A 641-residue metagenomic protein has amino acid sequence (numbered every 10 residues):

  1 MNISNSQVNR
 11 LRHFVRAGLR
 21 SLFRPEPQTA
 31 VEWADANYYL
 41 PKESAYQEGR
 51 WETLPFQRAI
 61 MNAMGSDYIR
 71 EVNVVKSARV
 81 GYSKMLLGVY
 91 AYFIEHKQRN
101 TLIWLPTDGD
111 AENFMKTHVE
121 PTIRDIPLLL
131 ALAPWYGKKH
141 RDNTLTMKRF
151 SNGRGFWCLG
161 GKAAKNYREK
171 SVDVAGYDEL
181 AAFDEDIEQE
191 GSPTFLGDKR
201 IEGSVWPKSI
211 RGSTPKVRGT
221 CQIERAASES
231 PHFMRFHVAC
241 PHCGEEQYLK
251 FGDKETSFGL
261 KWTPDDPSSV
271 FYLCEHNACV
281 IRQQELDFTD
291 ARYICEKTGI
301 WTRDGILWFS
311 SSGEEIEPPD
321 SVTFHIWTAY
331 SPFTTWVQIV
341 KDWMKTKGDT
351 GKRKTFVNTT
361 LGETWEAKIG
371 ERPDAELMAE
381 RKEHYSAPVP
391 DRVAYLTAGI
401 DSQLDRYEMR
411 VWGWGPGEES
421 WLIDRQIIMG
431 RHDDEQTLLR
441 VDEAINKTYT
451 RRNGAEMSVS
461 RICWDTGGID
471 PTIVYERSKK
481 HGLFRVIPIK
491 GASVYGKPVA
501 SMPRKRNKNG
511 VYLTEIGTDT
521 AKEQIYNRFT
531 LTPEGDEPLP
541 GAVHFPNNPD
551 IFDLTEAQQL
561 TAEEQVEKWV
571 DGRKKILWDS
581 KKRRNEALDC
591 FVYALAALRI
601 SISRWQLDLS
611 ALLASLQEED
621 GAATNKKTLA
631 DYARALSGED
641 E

Functional and structural regions predicted by a protein language model:
M1-I400, D405-Y407, L439-S460, K479: Phosphate/NTP-binding elements of NTP-utilizing enzymes
E95-H96, W414-G417: Short connector loops/turns at beta-strand edges and beta->alpha or beta->beta junctions
F114-H118, T122, D265, S269 (+11 more regions): Mg2+-dependent endonuclease catalytic cores in nucleic-acid-processing enzymes, primarily RNase H-like
R149, W412-W414: A generic structural motif
V322, I326, T334-Q338, N358 (+1 more regions): Extracellular low-complexity, Gly/Ser/Thr-rich intrinsically disordered linkers and protease-sensitive activation/hinge
R604-A614: Mixed-charge, glycine-rich, non-catalytic linkers/tails in nucleic-acid processing enzymes
